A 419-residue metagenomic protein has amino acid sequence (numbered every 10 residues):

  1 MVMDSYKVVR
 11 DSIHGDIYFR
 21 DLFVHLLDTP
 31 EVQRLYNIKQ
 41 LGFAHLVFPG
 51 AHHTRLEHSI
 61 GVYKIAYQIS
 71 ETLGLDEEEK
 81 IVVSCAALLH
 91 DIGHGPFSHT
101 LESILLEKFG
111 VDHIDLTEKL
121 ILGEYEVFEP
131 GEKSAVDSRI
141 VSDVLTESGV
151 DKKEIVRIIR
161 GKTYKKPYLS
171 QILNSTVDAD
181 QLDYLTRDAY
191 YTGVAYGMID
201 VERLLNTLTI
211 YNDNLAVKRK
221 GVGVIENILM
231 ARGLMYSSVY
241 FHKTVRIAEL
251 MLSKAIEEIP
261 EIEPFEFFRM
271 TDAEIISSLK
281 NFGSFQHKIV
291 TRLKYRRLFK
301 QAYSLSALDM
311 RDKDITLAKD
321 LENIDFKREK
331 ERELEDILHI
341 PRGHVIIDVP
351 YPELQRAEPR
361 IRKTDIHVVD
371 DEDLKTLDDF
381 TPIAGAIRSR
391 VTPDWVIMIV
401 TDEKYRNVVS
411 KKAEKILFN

Functional and structural regions predicted by a protein language model:
M1-V82, I92-N419: Histidine-centered, transition-metal-coordinating active-site segments
V83-A87: N-terminal accessory alpha/beta regions
